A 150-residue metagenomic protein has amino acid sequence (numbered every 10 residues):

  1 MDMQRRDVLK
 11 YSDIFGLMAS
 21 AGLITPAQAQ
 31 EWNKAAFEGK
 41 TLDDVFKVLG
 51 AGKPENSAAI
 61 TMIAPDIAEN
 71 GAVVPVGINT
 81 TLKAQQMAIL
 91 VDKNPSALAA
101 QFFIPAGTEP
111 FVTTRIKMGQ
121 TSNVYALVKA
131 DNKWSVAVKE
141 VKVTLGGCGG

Functional and structural regions predicted by a protein language model:
M1-M18: N-terminal secretory signal peptides and thylakoid transit peptides that target proteins across membranes
Q30-I67, L98-F102: Transition segment at domain starts
A72-V76: Structural beta-strand segments of beta-rich domains
K93-M118: An anionic, turn-rich surface loop/hairpin at beta-sheet edges that serves as a generic interaction/coordination patch
G119-N123: Extracellular Ig-like/FN3 beta-sandwich strand-entry sites
D131-A137: Short acidic/polar inter-strand loop motif in beta-rich domains
E140-G146: Short beta-strand edge segments in extracellular beta-sheet folds
